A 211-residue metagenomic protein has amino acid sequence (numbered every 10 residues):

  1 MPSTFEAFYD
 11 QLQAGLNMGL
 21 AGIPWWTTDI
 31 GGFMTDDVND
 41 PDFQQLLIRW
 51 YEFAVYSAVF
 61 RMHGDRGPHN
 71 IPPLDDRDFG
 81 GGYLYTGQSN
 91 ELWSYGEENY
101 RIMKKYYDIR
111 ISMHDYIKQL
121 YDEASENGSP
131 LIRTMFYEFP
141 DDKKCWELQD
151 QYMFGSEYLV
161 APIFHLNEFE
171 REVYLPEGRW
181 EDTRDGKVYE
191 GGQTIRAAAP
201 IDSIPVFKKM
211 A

Functional and structural regions predicted by a protein language model:
M1-K209: Catalytic-domain carbohydrate-binding cleft regions of carbohydrate-active enzymes
